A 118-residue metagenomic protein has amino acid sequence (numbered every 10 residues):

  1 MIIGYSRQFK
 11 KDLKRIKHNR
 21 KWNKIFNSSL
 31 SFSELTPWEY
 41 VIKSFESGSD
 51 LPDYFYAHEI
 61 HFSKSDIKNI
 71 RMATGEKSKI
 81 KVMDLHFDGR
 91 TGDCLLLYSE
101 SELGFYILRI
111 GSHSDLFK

Functional and structural regions predicted by a protein language model:
M1-G92, E100-L108, H113-K118: Basic, Lys/Arg-enriched alpha-helical interface segments
L96: Hydrophobic/aromatic beta-strand elements that line small-molecule binding cavities or substrate pockets in beta-rich
